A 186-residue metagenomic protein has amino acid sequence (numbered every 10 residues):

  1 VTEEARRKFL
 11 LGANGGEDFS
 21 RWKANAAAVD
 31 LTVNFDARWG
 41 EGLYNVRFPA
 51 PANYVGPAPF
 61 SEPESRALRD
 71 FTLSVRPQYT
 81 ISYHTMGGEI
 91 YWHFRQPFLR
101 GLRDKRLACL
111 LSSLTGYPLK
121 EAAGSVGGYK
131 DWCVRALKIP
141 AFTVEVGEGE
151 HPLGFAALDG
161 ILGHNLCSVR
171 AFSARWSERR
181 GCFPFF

Functional and structural regions predicted by a protein language model:
V1-G101, C109, T143, L153: Active-site/substrate-binding loop(s) of hydrolase catalytic cores
V46, A123-G124: Short coil/turn segments at secondary-structure boundaries
A67, F71, L110-L114, A171 (+1 more regions): Generic non-transmembrane alpha-helical segments
S74, Y79-S82, E89-L102, V126-F186: Active-site-adjacent mobile loop/cap segments within catalytic or ligand-binding domains
K105-A122: Catalytic cores of secreted/periplasmic or lumenal enzymes
